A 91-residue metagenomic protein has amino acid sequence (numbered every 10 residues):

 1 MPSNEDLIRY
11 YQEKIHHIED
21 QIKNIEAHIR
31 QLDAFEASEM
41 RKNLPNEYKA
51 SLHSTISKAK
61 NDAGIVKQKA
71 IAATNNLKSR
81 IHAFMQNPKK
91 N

Functional and structural regions predicted by a protein language model:
M1-A27: Short, charge/polar-rich alpha-helical segments
P2-S3, M85-N91: Short acidic DE-rich linear segments
L7, Q31-L32, S38, T55 (+1 more regions): Extended acidic low-complexity intrinsically disordered regions
Q21, T55-H82: Amphipathic alpha-helical coiled-coil segments
K23, A27-R30, A34, N75 (+2 more regions): Charged/polar positions within long, soluble alpha-helices
H28-H53: Extended alpha-helical coiled-coil "stalk/arm" regions that act as elongated linkers or oligomerization scaffolds
